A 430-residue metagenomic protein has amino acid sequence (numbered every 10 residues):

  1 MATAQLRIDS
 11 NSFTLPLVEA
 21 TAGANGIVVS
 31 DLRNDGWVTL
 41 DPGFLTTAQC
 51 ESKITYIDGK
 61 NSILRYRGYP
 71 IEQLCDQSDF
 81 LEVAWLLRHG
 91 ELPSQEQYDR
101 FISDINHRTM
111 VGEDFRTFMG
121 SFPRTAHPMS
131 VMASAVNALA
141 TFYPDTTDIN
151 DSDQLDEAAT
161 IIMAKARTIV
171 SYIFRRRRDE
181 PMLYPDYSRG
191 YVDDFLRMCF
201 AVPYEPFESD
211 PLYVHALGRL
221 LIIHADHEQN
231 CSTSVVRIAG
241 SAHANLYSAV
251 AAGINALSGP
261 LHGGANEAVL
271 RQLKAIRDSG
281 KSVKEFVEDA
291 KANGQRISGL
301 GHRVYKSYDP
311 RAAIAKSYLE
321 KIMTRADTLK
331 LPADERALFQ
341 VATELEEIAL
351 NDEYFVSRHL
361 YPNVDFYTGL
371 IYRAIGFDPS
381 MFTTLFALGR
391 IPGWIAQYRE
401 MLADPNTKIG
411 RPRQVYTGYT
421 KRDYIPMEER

Functional and structural regions predicted by a protein language model:
M1-R430: Non-transmembrane, aqueous-exposed alpha-helical and coiled segments at domain scale
